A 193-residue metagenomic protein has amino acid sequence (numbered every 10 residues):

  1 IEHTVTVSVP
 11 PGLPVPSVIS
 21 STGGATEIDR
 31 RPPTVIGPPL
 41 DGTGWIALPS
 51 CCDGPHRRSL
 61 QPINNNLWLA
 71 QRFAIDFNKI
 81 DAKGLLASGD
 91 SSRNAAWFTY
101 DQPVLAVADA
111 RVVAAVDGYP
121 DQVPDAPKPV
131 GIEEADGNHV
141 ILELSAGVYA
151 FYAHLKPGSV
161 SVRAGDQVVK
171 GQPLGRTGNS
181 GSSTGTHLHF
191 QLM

Functional and structural regions predicted by a protein language model:
I1-V107: Polar/charged, compositionally biased leader and regulatory segments
T4-V7, A126-E133, H187-L192: Short, compositionally biased
G42, A70-R72, A135-G137, S183-H187: Short, solvent-exposed loop/turn segments at the edges of secondary structure
P49, K79, A114, H154-P157 (+1 more regions): A residue-level detector for short acidic-glycine micro-motifs
N66, D166-M193: Conserved, short, structured surface segments that act as functional micro-motifs
T99, D109-K156: Zn2+-dependent peptidoglycan hydrolase active-site motif and core
Q102, N138-V140, T186-F190: Extracytoplasmic/periplasmic beta-strand context in beta-sandwich domains, especially the cupredoxin/COX2 CuA-binding
P103-A115, S161-R176: Short, well-structured beta-strand-loop connectors
